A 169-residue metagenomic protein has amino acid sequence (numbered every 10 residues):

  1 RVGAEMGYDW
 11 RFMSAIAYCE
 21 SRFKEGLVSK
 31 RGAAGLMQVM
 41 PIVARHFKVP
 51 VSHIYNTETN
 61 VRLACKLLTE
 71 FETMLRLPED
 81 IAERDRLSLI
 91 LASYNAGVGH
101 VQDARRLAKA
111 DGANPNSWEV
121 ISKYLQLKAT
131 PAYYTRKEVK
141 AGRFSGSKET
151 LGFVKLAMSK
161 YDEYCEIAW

Functional and structural regions predicted by a protein language model:
R1-E5, E25: N-terminal export signals and maturation junctions of secreted/periplasmic proteins
M6, R45-T59, L63-K66, E70-W169: Non-catalytic cell-wall polysaccharide-engagement segments
Y8-M13, Y18, R31-A34, R86-L87 (+1 more regions): Extracytoplasmic
K24, A33-G35, P50, K140: Glycine-rich, flexible loop/turn motifs
L27-H46, A110-D111, W118: Short, surface-exposed glycine/acidic/tryptophan-bearing loops
